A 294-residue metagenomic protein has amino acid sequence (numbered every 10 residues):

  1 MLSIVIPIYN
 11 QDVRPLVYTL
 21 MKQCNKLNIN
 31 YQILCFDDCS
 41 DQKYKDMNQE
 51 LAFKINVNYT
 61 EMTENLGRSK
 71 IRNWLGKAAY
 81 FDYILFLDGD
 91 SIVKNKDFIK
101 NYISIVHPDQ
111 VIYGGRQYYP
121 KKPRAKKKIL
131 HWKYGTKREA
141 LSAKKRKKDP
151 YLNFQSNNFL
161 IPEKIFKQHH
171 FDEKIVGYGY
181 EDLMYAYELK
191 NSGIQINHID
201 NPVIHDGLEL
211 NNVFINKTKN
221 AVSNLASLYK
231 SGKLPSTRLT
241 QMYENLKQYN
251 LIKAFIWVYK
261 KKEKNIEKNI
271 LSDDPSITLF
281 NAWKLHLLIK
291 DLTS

Functional and structural regions predicted by a protein language model:
N10-N25: Short, well-formed alpha-helical segments that are part of the catalytic scaffolds of diverse glycosyltransferases
C35-D46, S91-I92: A conserved acidic beta->alpha catalytic loop
M62-A79: Glycine-rich, basic loop-to-helix element that forms the pyrophosphate-binding segment of sugar-nucleotide handling
F81-I92: Short beta-strand-to-loop acidic/aromatic patch adjacent to the donor-nucleotide binding site
K96-K128: Conserved donor NDP-sugar-binding/catalytic core segment of glycosyltransferases
H131-Y151: Short, flexible, basic/aromatic active-site loop/helix in glycosyltransferases
G177-Y185: Acidic donor-binding loop at a coil-to-helix junction in glycosyltransferase catalytic cores that engages
N220, T237-S294: Non-catalytic, C-terminal membrane-associated alpha-helical segments of glycosyltransferases
